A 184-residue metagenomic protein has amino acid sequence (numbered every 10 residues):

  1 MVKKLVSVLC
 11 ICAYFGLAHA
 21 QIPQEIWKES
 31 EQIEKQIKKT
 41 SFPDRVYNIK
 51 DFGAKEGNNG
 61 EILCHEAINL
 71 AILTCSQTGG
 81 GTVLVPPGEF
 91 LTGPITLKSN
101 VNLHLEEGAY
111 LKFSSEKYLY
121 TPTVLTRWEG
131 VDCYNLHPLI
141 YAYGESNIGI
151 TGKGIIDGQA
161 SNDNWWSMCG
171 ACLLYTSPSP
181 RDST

Functional and structural regions predicted by a protein language model:
M1-P23: Bacterial Sec-dependent N-terminal signal peptides
Q21-F42: N-terminal pre-domain segments of enzymes
I49-L84, Y120: Acidic Gly/Asp/Thr-rich repetitive segments characteristic of extracellular carbohydrate-active and adhesion proteins
H65, Q77-T126, C133-L136, Y141 (+1 more regions): N-terminal extracellular ligand-recognition/capping segment immediately after the signal peptide
H137-G152, S177: Surface-exposed loop/turn motifs in large extracellular/passenger domains
A160-N162: Beta-rich carbohydrate-recognition and catalytic domains
G170-A171: Asp-box/WD-like beta-propeller blade repeats and closely related beta-sheet repeat scaffolds
Y175-T184: Single conserved hydrophobic/aromatic residue that forms the stacking wall/gate of nucleotide- or nucleobase-binding
